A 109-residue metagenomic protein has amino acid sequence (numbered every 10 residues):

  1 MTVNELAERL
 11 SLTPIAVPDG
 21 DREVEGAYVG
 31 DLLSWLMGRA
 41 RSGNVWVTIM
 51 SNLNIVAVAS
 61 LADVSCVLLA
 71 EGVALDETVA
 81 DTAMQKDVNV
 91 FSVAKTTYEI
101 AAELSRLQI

Functional and structural regions predicted by a protein language model:
M1-T2, I109: Absolute protein N-terminus
T2-N4, T96: Short, structural beta-strand-to-alpha-helix junction motif
A7-E8: N-terminal intrinsically disordered, cationic/polar leader segments that include organellar targeting peptides
S11-D19: Short secondary-structure junctions
D21-V24, L33-V45, M50-I109: Feature captures the catalytic cores and cofactor-binding loops of soluble hydro-lyases/lyases that act on carboxylate
A27: The Walker A/P-loop phosphate-binding site
